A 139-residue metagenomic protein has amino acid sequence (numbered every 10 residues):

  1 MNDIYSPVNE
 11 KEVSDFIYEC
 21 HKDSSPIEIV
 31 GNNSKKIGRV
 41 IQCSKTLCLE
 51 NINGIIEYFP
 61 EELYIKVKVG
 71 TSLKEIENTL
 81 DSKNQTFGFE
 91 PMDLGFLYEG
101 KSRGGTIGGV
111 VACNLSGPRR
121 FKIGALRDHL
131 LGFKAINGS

Functional and structural regions predicted by a protein language model:
D3-L94: Glycine-rich N-terminal segment of FAD-binding domains in flavoprotein oxidoreductases, spanning the beta-loop-helix
V67-K68, E77-D81, G95-N114: Extended, compositionally biased flexible segments
E90, G100-S139: FAD-binding subdomain of flavoenzyme oxidoreductases
